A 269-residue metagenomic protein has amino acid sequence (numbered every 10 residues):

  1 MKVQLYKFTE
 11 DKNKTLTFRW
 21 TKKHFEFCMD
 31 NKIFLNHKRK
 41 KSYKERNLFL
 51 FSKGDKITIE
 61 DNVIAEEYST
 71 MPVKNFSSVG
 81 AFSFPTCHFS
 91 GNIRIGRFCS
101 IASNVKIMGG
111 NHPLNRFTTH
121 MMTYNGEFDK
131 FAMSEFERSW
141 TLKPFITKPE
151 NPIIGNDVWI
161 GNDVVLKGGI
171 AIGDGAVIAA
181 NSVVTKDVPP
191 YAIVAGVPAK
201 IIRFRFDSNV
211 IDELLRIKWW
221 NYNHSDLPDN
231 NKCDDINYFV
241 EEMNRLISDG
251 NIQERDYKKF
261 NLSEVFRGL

Functional and structural regions predicted by a protein language model:
K2-V73: Extended, small-residue-rich solenoid/repeat segments and analogous flexible loops that form exposed scaffolds
V3-H24, T123-L166, P198-L269: C-terminal segments of enzyme domains that contribute to small-molecule binding surfaces
S52-I170: Flexible, glycine/small-residue-enriched loop-and-beta-strand segment within the central core of proteins
N111-H112, V188, F204-R205: Conserved catalytic-core motifs of eukaryotic protein kinase domains, centered on the activation segment
P113, T118, V184, P198 (+2 more regions): Glycine-rich, flexible loop/turn motifs
W159, G173, V177-A179, V183: A generic "structured core" feature
G173-D174, P189-Y191: Conserved catalytic segment of ABC-fold P-loop ATPases
P190, A195-P198: Acidic, glycine-centered active-site loop in nucleotide-sugar glycosyltransferases
